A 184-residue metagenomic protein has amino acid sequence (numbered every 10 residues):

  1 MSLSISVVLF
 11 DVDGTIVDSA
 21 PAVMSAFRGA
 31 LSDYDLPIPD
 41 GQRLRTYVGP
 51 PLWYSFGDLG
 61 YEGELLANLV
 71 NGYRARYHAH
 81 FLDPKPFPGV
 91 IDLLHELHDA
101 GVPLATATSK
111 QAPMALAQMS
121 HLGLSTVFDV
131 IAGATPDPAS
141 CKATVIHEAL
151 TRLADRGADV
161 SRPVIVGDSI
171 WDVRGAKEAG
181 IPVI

Functional and structural regions predicted by a protein language model:
S2-L3, D99-V102, R152-V160: Glycine-rich phosphate-binding loop signature in dinucleotide/nucleotide-binding domains
S2-T46: Active-site neighborhood of HAD-like aspartate-dependent phosphohydrolases
V23, V48, P86, K142: Conserved donor sugar-nucleotide recognition element shared by glycan-biosynthetic enzymes
F27, V90-M119, A132-A134: Substrate-recognition element of Asp-dependent hydrolases with the DxDx(T/V) motif
A30, P50-E64, Q118, A149-L153: Helix-loop "lid/cap" segments that line or gate small-molecule binding pockets
G57-H95: Metal-dependent phosphoesterase signature
D83, P113-V164, I170-A179: Substrate-recognition "cap/lid" segment bordering the active-site pocket of phosphatases
